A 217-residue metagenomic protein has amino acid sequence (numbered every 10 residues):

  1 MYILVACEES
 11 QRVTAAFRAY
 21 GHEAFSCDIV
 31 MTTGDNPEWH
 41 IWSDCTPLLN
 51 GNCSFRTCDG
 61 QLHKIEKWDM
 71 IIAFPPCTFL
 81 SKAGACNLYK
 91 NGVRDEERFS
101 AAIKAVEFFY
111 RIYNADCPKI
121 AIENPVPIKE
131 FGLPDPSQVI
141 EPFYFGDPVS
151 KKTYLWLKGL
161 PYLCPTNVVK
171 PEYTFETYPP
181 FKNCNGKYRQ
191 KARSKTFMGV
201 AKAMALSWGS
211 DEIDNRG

Functional and structural regions predicted by a protein language model:
M1-G217: Conserved active-site and SAM-binding loop architecture of S-adenosyl-L-methionine-dependent nucleic-acid
